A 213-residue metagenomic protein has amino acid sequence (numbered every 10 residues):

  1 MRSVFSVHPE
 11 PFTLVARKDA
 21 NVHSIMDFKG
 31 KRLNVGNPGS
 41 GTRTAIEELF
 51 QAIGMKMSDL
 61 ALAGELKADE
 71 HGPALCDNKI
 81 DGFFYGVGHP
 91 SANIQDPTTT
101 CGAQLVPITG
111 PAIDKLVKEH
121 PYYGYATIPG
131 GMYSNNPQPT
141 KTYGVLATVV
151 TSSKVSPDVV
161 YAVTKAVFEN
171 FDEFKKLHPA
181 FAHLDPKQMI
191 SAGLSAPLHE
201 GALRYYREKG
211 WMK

Functional and structural regions predicted by a protein language model:
M1-K29, N34-N37, L105: Short, glycine-/small- and polar/acidic-enriched structural segments that line small-molecule recognition paths
L14, F28, I46, L75 (+2 more regions): Residue-level signal for nonpolar/aromatic packing positions in well-ordered secondary structure
A20, K56-V150, K154-V155: Pocket-lining segment of extracytoplasmic ligand-binding domains
A20-R32, T99, E200, R204-K213: Immediate post-signal peptide segment of exported/extracytoplasmic ligand-binding proteins
S24, T42-A45, L49, K67 (+6 more regions): Stable alpha-helical elements in mature extracytoplasmic
F50, N78, F83-G86, T98-G102 (+3 more regions): N-terminal secretory/targeting leader peptides
Q51-M55, C76-I80, T99, K165-D172 (+2 more regions): Sec-exported extracytoplasmic/periplasmic mature domains
Q138-K213: Segments of small-molecule ligand-sensing domains
